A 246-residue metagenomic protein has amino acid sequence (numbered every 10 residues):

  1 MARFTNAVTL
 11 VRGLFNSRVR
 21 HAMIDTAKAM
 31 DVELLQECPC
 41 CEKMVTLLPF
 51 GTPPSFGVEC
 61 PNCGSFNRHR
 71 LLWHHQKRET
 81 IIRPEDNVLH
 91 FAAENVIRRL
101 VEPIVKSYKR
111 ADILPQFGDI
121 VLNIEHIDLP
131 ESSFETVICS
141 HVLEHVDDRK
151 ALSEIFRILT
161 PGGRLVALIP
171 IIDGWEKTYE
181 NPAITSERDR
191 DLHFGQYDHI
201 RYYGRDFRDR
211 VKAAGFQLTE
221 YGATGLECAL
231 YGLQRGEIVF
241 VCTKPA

Functional and structural regions predicted by a protein language model:
A2-P130, G232-A246: Conserved N-terminal segment of class I S-adenosyl-L-methionine
M23, L143-E144, G195-Q196: A generic structural signal for short
F50, I171, A223-T224: Proline- and acidic/polar-enriched loop/turn elements at helix boundaries
P84-S186, R205-V211, V239-P245: Conserved SAM-binding loop
D147, H199-Y203, Q234: Soluble or luminal CAZymes and related metallo-dependent hydrolases
E187-F194: Acidic, Ser/Thr-rich peripheral helices and adjacent loops at domain boundaries
Y197-Y221: Short alpha-helix
E220-A229: Low-complexity, intrinsically disordered Gly/Pro/Thr-rich segments
